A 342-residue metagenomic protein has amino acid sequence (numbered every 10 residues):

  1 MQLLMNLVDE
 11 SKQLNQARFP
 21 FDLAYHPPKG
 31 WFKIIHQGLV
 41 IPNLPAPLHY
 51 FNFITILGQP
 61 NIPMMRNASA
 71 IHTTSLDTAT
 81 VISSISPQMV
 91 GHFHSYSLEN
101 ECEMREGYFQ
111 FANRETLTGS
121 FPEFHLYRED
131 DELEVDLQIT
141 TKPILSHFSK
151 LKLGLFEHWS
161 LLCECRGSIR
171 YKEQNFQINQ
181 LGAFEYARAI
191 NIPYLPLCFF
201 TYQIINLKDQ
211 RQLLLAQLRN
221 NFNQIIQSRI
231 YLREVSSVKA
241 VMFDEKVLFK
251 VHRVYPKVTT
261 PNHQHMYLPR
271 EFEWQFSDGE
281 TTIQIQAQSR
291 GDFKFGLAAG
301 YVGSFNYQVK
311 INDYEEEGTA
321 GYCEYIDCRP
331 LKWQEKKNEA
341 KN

Functional and structural regions predicted by a protein language model:
M1-N342: Structured soluble/peripheral alpha/beta segments that form catalytic or ligand/cofactor-binding pockets
